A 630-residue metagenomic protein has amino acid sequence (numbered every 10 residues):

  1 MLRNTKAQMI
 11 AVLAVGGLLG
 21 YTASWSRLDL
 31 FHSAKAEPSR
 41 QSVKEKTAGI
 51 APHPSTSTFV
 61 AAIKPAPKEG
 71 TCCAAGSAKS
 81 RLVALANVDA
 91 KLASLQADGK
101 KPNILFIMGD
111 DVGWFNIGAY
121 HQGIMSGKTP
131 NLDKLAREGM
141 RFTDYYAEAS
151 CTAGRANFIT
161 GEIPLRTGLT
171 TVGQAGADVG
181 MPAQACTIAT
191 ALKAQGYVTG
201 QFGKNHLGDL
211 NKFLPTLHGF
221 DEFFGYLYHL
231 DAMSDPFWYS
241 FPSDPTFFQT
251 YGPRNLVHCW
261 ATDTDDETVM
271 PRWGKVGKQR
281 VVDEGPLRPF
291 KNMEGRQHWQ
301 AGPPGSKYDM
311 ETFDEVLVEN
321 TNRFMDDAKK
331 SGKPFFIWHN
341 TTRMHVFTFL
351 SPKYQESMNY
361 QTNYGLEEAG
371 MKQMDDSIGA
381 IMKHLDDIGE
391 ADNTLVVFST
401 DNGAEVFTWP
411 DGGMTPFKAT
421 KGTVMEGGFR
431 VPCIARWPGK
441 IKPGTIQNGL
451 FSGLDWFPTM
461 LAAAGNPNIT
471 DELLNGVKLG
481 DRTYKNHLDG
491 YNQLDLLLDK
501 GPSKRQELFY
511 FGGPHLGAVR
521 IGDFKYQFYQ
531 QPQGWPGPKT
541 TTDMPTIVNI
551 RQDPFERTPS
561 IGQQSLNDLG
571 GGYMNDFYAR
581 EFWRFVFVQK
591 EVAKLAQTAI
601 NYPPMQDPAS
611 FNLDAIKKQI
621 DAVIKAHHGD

Functional and structural regions predicted by a protein language model:
R3-V12, G16-P545, P554-E556, I561-D630: Formylglycine-dependent sulfatase
